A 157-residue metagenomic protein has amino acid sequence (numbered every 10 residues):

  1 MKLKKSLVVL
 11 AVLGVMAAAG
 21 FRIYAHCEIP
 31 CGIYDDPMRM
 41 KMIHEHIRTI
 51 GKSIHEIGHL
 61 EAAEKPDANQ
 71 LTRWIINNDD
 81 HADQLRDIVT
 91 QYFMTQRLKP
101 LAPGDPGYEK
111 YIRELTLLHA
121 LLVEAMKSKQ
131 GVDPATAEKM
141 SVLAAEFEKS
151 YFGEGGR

Functional and structural regions predicted by a protein language model:
M1-L10: Bacterial N-terminal signal peptides that target proteins for export
V9-A18: Bacterial N-terminal signal peptides
I23-P66: Immediate post-signal-peptide N-terminus of mature secreted/exported proteins
A25-C31, D35, W74, Q84 (+2 more regions): Long, charged/polar, soluble alpha-helical segments
E28-M42, D67-W74, P106-R113, S128-V132 (+1 more regions): Non-transmembrane, amphipathic alpha-helical segments
M40, L117-R157: C-terminal amphipathic alpha-helix
I54-Q96: Alpha-helical segments in soluble extracytoplasmic regions
H81, L85-K129: Long, amphipathic, charge-rich alpha-helical segments that form helical bundles/coiled-coils
